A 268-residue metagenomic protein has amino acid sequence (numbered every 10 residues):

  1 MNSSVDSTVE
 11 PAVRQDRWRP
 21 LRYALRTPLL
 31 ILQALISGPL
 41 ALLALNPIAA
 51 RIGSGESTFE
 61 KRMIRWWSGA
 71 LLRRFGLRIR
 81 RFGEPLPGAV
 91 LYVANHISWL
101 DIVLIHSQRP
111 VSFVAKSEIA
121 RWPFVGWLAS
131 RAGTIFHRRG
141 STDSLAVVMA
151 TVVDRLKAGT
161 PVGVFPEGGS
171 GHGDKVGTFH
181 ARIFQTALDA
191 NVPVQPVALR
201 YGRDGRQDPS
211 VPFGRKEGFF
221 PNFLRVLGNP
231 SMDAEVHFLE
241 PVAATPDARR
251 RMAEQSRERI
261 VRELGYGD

Functional and structural regions predicted by a protein language model:
M1-R14, W67-F82, L100-I102, T178-R182 (+2 more regions): Soluble, non-transmembrane catalytic domains of enzymes that act on hydrophobic metabolites at membranes
A12-R80, W127-R131: A transmembrane-helix-recognition feature enriched in membrane-embedded lipid enzymes and envelope glyco-/phospholipid
K61, N95, E118, T142-L145 (+2 more regions): A conditional alpha-helix N-cap/helix-loop micro-motif detector
A89-A94, T160-V164: Generic beta-sheet signal
I97-L156, T160: Membrane-embedded segments
K116, H137, F165, V197-L199: Generic beta-sheet signal
F124-W127, D174-Q255: A cross-family acyltransferase "interaction/gating" segment
R155-F184: Catalytic-site beta-strand/loop segments enriched in glycine and acidic/polar residues
